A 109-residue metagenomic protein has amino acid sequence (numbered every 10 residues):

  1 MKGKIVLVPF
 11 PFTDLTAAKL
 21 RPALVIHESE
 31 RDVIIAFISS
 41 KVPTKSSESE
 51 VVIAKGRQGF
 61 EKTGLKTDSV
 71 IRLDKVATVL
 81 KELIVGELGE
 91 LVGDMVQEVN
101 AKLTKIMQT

Functional and structural regions predicted by a protein language model:
M1-T109: Conserved functional hotspots at enzyme active or ligand-binding sites that engage polyanionic ligands
